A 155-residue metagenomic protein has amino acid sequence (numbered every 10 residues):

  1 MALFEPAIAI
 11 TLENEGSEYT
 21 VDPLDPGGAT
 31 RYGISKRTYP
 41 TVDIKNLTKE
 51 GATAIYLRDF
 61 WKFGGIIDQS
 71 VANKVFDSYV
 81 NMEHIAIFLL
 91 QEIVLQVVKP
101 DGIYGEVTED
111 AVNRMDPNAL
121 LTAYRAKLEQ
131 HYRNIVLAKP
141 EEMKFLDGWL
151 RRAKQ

Functional and structural regions predicted by a protein language model:
M1-Q155: Cell-wall polysaccharide-cleaving catalytic domain and substrate-binding groove, primarily in peptidoglycan/chitin
